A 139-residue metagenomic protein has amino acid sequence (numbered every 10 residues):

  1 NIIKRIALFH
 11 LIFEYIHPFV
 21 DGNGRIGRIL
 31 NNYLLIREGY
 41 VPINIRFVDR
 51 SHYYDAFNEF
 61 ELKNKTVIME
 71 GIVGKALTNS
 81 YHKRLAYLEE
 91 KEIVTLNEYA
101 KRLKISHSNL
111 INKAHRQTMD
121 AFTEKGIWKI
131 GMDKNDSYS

Functional and structural regions predicted by a protein language model:
N1-Y87: Phosphate/pyrophosphate-binding active-site loops
E90-K91, T95-E98, H115-S139: Short helix-start
K101: Alpha-helical residues within the helix-turn-helix
S108: Key DNA-contact positions within bacterial/archaeal DNA-binding proteins
N112: Base-recognition residues in the alpha-helical recognition helix of bacterial helix-turn-helix
